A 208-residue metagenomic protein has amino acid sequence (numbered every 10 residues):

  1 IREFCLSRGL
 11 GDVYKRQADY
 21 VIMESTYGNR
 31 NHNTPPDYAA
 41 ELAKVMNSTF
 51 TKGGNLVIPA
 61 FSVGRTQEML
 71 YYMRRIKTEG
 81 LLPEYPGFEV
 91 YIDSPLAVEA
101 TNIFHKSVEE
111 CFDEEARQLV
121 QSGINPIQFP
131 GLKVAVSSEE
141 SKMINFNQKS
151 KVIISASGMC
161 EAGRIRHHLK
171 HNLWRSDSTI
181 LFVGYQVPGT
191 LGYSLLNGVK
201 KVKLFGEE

Functional and structural regions predicted by a protein language model:
I1-Y14: Single conserved hydrophobic/aromatic residue that forms the stacking wall/gate of nucleotide- or nucleobase-binding
R2, E24, G28, G158-E161: Short beta->alpha connector loops
S7, M23, V183: Active-site flanking residues adjacent to catalytic metal/cofactor-binding acidic residues
G9, Q17, Q148-K149: Alpha-helix C-terminal capping/helix-to-coil transition sites in glycosyltransferase folds
D12-A18, P35-T49: Structured alpha-helical segments in the cores of large, soluble enzyme domains
A18-R30, E207-E208: Gly-rich Lys/Arg/Thr-decorated short loops/hinges at beta-loop-alpha junctions or inter-strand turns that position
V45-Y193, K203-G206: Hard-cation-handling environments
N197-G198: Substrate-recognition/cap regions that form aromatic- and gly/pro-loop-enriched pockets for small-molecule ligands
